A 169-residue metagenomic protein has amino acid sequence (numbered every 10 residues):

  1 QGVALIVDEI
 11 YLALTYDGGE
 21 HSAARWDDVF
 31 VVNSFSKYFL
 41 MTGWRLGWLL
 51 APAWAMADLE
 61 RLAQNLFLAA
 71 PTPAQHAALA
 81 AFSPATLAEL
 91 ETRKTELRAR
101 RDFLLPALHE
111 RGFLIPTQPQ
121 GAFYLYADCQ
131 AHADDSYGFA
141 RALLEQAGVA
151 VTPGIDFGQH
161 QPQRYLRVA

Functional and structural regions predicted by a protein language model:
Q1-A169: PLP-dependent class I/II
